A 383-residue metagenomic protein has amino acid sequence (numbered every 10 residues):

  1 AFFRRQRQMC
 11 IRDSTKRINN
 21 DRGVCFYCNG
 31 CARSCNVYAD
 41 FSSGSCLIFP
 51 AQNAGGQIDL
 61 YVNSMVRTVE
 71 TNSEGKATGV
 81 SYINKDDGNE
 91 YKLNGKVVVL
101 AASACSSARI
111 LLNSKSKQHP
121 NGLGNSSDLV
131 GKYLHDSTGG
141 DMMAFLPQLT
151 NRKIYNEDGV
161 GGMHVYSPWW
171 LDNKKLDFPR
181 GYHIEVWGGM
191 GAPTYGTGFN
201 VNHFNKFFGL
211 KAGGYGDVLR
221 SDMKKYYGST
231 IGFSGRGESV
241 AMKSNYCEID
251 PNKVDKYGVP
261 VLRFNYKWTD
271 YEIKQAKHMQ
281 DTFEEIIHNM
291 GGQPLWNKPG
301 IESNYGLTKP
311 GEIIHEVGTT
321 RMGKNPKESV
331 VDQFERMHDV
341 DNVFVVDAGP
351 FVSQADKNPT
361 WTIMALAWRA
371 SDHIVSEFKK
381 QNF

Functional and structural regions predicted by a protein language model:
A1-D13: Single conserved hydrophobic/aromatic residue that forms the stacking wall/gate of nucleotide- or nucleobase-binding
R7, Q57-D59, V343: Short, conserved active-site loop motifs that form the nucleotide-linked donor/cofactor pocket
N20-K96: Helical element adjacent to the flavin cofactor pocket in flavoenzyme catalytic cores
C28-C31, Y61, R67-E70, K224-S244 (+3 more regions): A glycine-rich dinucleotide-binding beta-alpha-beta segment and adjacent secondary-structure elements that constitute
N53-Q57, S64, T68-V69, V80-D158 (+3 more regions): Glycine-rich loop(s) and the adjacent beta-strand/alpha-helix scaffold that form part
S127-L262, K267-I273, I313-V317, H338 (+1 more regions): FAD cofactor-binding and catalytic pocket of flavoenzymes
S353-I374: A conserved FAD-binding loop/helix module that cradles the flavin
